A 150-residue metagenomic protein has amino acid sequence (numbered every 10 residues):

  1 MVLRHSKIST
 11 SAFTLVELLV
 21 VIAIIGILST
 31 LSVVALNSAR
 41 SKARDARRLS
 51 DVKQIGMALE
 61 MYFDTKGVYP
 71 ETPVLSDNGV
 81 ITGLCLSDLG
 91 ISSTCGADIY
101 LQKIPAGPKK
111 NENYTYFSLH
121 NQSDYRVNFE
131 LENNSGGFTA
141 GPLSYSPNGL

Functional and structural regions predicted by a protein language model:
M1-F13: N-terminal leader/signal peptides at the extreme start of proteins
S11-A23: N-terminal signal-anchor/signal peptide hydrophobic helix marking the start of the first transmembrane segment
A23-I24, D51: Residues within membrane-spanning alpha-helices of integral membrane proteins, especially the hydrophobic core/packing
I25-R44, F63: C-terminal juxtamembrane segment of a hydrophobic transmembrane alpha-helix
S41-V68, S92: Membrane-proximal N-terminal amphipathic helix
E60-F129: Extracellular/periplasmic head regions of type IV pilus-like filament subunits
H120-L150: Short, surface-exposed interaction loops/tails
